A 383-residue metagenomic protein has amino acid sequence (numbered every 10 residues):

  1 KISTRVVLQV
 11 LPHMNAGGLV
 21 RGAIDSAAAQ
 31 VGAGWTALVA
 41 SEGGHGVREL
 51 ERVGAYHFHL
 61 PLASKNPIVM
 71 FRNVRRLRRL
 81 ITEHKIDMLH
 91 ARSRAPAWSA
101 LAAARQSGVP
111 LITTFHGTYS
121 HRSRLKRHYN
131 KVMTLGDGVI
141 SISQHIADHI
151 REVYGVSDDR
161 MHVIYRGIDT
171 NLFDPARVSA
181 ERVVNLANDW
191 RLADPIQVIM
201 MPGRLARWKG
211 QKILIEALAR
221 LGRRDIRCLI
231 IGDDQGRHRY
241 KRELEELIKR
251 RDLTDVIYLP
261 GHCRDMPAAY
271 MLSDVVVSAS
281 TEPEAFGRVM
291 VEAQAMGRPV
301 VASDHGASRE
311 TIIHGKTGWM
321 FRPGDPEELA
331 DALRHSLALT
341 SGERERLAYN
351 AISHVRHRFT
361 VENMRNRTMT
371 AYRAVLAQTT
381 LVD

Functional and structural regions predicted by a protein language model:
Q9-M70, G236: N-terminal strand-loop element at the rim of the active site of nucleotide-sugar-dependent glycosyltransferases
G17-D25, Q197-R220, R242, E327: A conserved mid-protein helix/loop that constitutes part of the nucleotide-sugar donor-binding site
V39, M290, P299-A302, I312: Short hydrophobic beta-strand element within catalytic cores of glycosyltransferases and related nucleotide-activated
A40-H45, I168, P202, R227-R242: Glycosyltransferase donor-sugar binding loop
R105, L111-I142: A conserved, positively charged/aromatic
G236-E243, L253-C263, A269, W319-M320: Active-site donor-binding acidic/aromatic loop of nucleotide-activated sugar and phosphosugar transferases involved
H314-G315, W319-E327, H335-S341: Conserved acidic donor-binding segment of nucleotide-sugar-dependent glycosyltransferases
H335, G342-R358, N366-T370: A short, well-ordered alpha-helix in the C-terminal region of glycosyltransferases
